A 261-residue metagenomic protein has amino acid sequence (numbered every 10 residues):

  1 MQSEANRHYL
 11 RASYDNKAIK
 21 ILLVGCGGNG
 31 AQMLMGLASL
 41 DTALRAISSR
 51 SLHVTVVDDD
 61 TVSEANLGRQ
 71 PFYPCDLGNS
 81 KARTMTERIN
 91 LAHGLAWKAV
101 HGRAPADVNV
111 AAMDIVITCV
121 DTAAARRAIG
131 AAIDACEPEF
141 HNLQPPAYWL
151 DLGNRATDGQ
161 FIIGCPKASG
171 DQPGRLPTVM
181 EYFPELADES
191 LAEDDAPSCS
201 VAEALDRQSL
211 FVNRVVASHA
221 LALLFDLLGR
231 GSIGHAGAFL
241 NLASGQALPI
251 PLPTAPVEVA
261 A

Functional and structural regions predicted by a protein language model:
Q2-N29, M33, A112, T122-R126 (+1 more regions): Glycine-rich phosphate/adenylate-binding loop
K17-I47, T55-S63: Glycine-rich adenosine-cofactor-binding loop
L37-R45, P71, I133-E137, L228: Active-site catalytic pocket residues across diverse enzymes, especially alpha/beta-hydrolases
S48-S49, V57, V120, G153: N-terminal Rossmann-like NAD(P) cofactor-binding subdomain of oxidoreductases, focused on the glycine-rich
R50-G94: Glycine-rich phosphate-binding loop and adjoining beta1-alpha1-beta2 segment of Rossmann-like nucleotide-binding folds
H53, A96-K98, Y148: Conserved beta-strand segments of alpha/beta enzyme cores
V100-D107: Conserved SAM/SAH-binding loop
